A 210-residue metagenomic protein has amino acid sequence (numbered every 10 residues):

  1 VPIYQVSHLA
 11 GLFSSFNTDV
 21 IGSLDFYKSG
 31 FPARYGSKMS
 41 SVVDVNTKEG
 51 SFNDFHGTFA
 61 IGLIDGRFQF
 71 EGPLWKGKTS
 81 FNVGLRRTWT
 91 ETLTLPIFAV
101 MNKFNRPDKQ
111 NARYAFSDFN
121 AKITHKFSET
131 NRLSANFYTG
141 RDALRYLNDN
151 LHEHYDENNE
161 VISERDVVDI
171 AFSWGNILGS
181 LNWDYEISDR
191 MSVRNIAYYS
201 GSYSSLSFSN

Functional and structural regions predicted by a protein language model:
P2-Y27: Short acidic/polar hinge/loop motifs at secondary-structure boundaries that mediate gating or recognition
H8, D54-H56, F104-K109, I162-D169 (+3 more regions): Extracellular loop and loop/strand-boundary signature of outer-membrane beta-barrel proteins
D19-I21, K38-V42, D54-H56: Extracytoplasmic
L24-F26, V43, F70: N-terminal secretion/transport leader regions
G30-A33, R67, T90: Short beta-strands and strand-coil junctions in structured, solvent-facing domains, enriched
T47-I64: Transmembrane beta-strand segments that form the barrel wall of outer-membrane beta-barrel proteins
G62-R87, K103-L147, A171-N195, Y199: Transmembrane beta-barrel wall of Gram-negative outer-membrane proteins
T94-V100, G140, Y146-N158, A197-S200 (+1 more regions): Outer-membrane beta-barrel translocator domains and adjoining extracellular loop/strand segments of Gram-negative
